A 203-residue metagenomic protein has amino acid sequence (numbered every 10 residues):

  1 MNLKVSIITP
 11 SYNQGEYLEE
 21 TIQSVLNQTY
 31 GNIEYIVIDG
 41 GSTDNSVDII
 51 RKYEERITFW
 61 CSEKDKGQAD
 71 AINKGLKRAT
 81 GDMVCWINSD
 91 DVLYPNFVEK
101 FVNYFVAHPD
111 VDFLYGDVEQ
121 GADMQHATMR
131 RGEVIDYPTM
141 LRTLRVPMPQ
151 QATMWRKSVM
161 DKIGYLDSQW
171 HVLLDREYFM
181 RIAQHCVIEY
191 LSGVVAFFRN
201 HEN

Functional and structural regions predicted by a protein language model:
M1-N27: N-proximal low-complexity "stem/linker" segments adjacent to membrane-targeting elements
L3-S6, E34, E177: Cell-envelope/extracellular polymer assembly enzymes that use nucleotide-activated donors
G31, D39-D48, N88: A conserved acidic beta->alpha catalytic loop
N45, I49, D70, D91-Y104 (+1 more regions): Acidic donor-binding/catalytic loop of UDP-sugar-dependent glycosyltransferases, especially processive GT2
S62-A79: Glycine-rich, basic loop-to-helix element that forms the pyrophosphate-binding segment of sugar-nucleotide handling
V84: Short aromatic/hydrophobic "clamp" motif used to bind/position activated sugar donors
V92, N96-T128: Conserved donor NDP-sugar-binding/catalytic core segment of glycosyltransferases
R130-N203: Conserved nucleotide-sugar donor-binding catalytic segment
